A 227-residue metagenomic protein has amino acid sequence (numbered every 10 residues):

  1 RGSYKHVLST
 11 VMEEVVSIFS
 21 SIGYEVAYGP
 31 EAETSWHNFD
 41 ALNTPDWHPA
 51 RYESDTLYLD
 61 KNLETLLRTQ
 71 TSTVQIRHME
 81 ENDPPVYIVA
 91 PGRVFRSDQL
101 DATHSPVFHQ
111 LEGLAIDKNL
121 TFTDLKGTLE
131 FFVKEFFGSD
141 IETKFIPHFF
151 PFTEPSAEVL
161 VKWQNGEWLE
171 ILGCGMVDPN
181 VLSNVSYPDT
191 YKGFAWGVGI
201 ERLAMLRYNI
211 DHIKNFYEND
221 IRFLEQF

Functional and structural regions predicted by a protein language model:
G2-F227: TRNA-recognition modules of translation machinery and tRNA-sensing kinases, especially anticodon-binding
